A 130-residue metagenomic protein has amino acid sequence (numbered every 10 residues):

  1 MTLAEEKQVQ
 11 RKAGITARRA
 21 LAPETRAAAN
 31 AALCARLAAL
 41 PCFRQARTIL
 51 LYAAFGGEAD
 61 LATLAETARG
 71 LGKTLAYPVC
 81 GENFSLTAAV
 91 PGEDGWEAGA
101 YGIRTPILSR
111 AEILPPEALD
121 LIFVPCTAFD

Functional and structural regions predicted by a protein language model:
T2-A118: N-terminal active-site beta-alpha-beta segment that forms phosphate/nucleotide-binding and substrate-recognition loops
I122-D130: Conserved Motif II region of HX4D acyltransferases
